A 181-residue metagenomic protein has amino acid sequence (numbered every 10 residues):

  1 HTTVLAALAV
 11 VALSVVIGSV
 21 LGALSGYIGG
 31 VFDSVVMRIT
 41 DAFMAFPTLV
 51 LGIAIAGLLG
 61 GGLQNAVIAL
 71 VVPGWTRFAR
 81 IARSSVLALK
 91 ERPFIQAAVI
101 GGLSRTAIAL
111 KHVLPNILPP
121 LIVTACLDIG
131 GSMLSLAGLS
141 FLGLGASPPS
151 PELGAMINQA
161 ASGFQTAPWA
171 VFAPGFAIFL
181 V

Functional and structural regions predicted by a protein language model:
H1-V181: Alpha-helical transmembrane segments of integral membrane proteins, especially multi-pass inner/plasma-membrane
